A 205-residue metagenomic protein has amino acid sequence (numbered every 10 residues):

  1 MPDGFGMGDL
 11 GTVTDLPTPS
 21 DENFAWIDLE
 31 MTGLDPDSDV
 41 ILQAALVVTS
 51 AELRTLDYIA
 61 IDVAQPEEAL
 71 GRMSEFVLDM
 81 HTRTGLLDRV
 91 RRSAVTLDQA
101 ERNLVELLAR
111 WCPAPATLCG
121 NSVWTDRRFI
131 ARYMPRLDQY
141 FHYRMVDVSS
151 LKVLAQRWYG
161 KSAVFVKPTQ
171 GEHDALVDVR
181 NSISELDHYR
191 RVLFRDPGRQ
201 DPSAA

Functional and structural regions predicted by a protein language model:
M1-D15: Short glycine- and acidic-rich boundary segments immediately preceding or forming the N-terminal edge of structured
G11-I27, M31-G120, K167-T169: Conserved non-catalytic scaffold segment of RNase H-like nuclease domains
D28-E30, S50, D126, D147 (+1 more regions): Acidic active-site catalytic centers that drive phospho-/nucleotidyl reactions and related ester hydrolyses
P36-S38, L53, F129, A155 (+1 more regions): Short, function-defining helix-loop hinge/capping sites that tune catalysis or transport
Q65-E68, S74-L78, V148-S184: Active-site-proximal helix-loop-helix substrate-binding element of RNase H-like nuclease domains
T96, A100-L104, D126, Y133 (+1 more regions): Amphipathic alpha-helical interface surfaces
L107-L108, T125-Y143: Substrate-recognition/cap helix-loop segment adjacent to the acidic, metal-dependent catalytic center of Asp-based
A114-W124, R128-Y133, K161-A205: Acidic, Mg2+-coordinating catalytic module of metal-dependent nucleases/exonucleases that use a two-metal-ion mechanism
